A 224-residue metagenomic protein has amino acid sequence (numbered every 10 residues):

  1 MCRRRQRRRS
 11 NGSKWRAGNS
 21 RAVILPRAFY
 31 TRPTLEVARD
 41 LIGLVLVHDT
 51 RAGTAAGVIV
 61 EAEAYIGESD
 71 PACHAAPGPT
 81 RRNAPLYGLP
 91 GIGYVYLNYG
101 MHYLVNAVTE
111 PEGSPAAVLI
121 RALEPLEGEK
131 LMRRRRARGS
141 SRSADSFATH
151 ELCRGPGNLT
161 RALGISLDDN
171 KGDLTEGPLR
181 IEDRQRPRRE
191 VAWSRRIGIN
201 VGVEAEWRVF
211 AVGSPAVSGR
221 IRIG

Functional and structural regions predicted by a protein language model:
G18-G224: Conserved, well-structured core segments that form or line functional sites
